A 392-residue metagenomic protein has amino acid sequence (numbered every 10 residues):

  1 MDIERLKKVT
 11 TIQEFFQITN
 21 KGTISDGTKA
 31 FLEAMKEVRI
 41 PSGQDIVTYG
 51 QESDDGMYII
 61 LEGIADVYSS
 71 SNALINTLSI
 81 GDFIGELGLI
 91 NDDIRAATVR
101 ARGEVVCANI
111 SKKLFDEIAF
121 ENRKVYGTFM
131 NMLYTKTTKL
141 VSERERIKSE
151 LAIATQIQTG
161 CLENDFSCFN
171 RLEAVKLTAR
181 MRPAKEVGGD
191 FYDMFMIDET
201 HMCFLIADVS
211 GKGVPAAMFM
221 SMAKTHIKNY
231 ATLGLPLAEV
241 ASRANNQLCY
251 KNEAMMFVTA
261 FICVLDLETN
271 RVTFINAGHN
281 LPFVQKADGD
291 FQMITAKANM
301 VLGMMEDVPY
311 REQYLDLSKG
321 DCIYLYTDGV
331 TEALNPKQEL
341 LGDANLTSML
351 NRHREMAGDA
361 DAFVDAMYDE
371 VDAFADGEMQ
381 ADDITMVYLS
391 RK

Functional and structural regions predicted by a protein language model:
M1-Q44: Cyclic nucleotide-binding regulatory module and flanking cytosolic helices
G27, K113-R144: A small-molecule sensor/coupling module
K36, D45, I64-S69, F83 (+3 more regions): Short beta-strand segments in beta-sandwich/barrel cores
Q44-G103: Cyclic nucleotide-binding regulatory domains
E52, S70-N72, D92, E104 (+3 more regions): Short strand-connecting beta-turns/loops that link adjacent beta-strands
G88, A97-R100, V105-K112, Y192-D193 (+1 more regions): Short hydrophobic beta-strand segments that form the core of ligand-binding sensory/regulatory domains
S142-C322, A373, E378-K392: … and, occasionally, acidic/histidine-rich disordered N-termini of signaling adaptors
P215-L233, L317, D321-E378: Active-site-proximal, acidic helix/loop segment immediately C-terminal to a metal-coordinating Asp/Glu
